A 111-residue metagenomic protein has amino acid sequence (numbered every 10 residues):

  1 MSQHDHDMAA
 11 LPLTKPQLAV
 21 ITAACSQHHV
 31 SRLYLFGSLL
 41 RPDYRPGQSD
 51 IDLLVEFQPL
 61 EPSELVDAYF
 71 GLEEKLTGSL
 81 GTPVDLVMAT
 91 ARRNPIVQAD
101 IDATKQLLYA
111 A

Functional and structural regions predicted by a protein language model:
M1-Y34, L40-G47, Q58-A111: Catalytic core of pol beta-like nucleotidyltransferases
D52-V55: Short, aliphatic-rich beta-strand segments
